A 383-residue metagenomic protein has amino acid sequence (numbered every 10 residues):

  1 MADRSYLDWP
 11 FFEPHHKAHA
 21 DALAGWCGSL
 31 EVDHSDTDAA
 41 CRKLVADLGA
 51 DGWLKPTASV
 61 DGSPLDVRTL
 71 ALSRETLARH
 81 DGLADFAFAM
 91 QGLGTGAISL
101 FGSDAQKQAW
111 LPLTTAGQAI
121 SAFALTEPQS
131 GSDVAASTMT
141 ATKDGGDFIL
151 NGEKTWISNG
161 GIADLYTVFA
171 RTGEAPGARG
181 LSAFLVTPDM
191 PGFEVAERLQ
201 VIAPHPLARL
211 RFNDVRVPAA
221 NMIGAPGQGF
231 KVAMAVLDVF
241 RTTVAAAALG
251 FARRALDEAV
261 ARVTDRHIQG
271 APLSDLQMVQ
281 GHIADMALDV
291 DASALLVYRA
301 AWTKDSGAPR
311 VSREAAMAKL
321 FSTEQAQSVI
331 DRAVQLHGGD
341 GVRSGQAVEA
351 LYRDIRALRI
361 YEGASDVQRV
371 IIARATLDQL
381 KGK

Functional and structural regions predicted by a protein language model:
M1-R79, F101-D104, L113, G117 (+3 more regions): Alpha-helical interface subdomain recognition
G82-A105, G131-V134: N-terminal glycine-rich flavin-associated loop
A87, T114, Q129-S132, W156-N159 (+2 more regions): Short Gly/Pro-enriched turn/cap motifs at secondary-structure boundaries
G117-L125: A short, Trp-centered hydrophobic/proline-enriched beta-strand micro-motif
A122, T138-T140, D147, L165-F169 (+4 more regions): Conserved hydrophobic/aromatic beta-strand scaffold that supports enzyme active sites
A136-T138, D189-R216: Flexible, small-/acidic-enriched active-site or ligand-binding loops
N151-E194: A short core secondary-structure module
D214-V232: Long, acidic (Asp/Glu-rich), low-complexity accessory segments flanking structured domains
